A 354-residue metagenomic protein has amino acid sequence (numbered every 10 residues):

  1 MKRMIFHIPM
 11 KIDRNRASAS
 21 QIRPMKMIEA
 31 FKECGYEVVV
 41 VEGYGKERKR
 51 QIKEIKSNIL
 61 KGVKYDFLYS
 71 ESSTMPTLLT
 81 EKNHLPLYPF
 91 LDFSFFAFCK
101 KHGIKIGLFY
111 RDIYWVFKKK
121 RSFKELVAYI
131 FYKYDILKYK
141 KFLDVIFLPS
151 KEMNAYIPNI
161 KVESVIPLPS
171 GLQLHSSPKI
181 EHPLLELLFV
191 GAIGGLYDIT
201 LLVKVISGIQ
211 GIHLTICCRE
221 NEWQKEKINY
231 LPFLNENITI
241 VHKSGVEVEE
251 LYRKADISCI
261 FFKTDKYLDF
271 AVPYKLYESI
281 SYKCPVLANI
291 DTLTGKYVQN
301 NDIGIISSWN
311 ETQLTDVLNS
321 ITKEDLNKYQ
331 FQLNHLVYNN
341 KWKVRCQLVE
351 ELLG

Functional and structural regions predicted by a protein language model:
M1-K46, I52-K53, V63, K204-I209: N-terminal subdomain of nucleotide-sugar transferases
S18-A19, W309-T315, T322-L353: A charged, aromatic-enriched C-terminal amphipathic alpha-helix characteristic of glycosyltransferases across folds
F90-K101, E125-I146: Membrane-proximal helix-turn-helix segments that form the acceptor-binding/catalytic region of lipid-linked
I136-L137, K141-S177: Donor nucleotide-sugar binding/catalytic pocket of nucleotide-sugar-dependent glycosyltransferases
P178-Y197, L202-I206, L214-C218: Conserved donor-binding/catalytic core segment of Leloir-type glycosyltransferases
Y197, V248-L251, S258-E278, L287-K296: Nucleotide-sugar-dependent
C218, K225-K254: Nucleotide-activated donor-binding/catalytic signature segment of Leloir-type glycosyltransferases, i.e., the conserved
G295-L318: Change "using UDP/GDP/dTDP sugars" to "using nucleotide sugars
